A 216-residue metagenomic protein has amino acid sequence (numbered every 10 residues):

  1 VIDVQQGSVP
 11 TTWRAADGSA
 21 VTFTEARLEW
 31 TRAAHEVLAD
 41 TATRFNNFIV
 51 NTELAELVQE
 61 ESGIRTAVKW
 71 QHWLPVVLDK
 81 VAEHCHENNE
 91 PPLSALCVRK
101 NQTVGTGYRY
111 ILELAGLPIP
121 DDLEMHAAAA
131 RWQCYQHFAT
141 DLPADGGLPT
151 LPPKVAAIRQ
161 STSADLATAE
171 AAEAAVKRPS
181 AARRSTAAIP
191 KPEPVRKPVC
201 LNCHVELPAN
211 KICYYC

Functional and structural regions predicted by a protein language model:
D3-V9, T168-A171: Intrinsically disordered, low-complexity N-terminal extensions of nucleic-acid-metabolism proteins
G7, R27, S185-T186: N-proximal short alpha-helices
P10-H35, A39-L166: Nucleic acid-binding interface residues in structured DNA/RNA-binding domains, emphasizing the DNA-engaging scaffolds
P152-P192: Long, low-complexity intrinsically disordered regions
K191-P192, C203-E206: Secretory-pathway extracellular proteins and peptide precursors enriched for disulfide-bonded cysteines
E193-P198: Long, charge-dense low-complexity segments
C200-C203, C213-C216: Short cysteine-rich clusters marking metal-coordination/redox-active sites
P208-N210: Short, non-ligating residues that shape and space the ligands of small metal-coordination modules and catalytic
